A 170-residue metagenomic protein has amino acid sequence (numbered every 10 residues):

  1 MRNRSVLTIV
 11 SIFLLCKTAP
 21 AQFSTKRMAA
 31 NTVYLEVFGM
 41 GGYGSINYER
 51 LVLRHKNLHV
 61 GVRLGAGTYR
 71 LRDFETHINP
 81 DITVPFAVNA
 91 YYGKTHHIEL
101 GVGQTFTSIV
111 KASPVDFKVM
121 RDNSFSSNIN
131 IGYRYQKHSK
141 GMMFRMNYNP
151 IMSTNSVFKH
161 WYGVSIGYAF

Functional and structural regions predicted by a protein language model:
M1-K26, F170: Bacterial Sec-dependent N-terminal signal peptides
L7, V33-Y34, F117, M152: Residues at structural and domain junctions
K17-P20, R27, Y43-Y48, D81-V84 (+1 more regions): Short amphipathic alpha-helical surface micro-motifs
Q22-T76: Short glycine/proline- and aromatic-enriched beta-strand/turn motifs that initiate or cap beta-hairpins
V52-G61, G67-F170: Outer-membrane beta-barrel transmembrane domain signature
